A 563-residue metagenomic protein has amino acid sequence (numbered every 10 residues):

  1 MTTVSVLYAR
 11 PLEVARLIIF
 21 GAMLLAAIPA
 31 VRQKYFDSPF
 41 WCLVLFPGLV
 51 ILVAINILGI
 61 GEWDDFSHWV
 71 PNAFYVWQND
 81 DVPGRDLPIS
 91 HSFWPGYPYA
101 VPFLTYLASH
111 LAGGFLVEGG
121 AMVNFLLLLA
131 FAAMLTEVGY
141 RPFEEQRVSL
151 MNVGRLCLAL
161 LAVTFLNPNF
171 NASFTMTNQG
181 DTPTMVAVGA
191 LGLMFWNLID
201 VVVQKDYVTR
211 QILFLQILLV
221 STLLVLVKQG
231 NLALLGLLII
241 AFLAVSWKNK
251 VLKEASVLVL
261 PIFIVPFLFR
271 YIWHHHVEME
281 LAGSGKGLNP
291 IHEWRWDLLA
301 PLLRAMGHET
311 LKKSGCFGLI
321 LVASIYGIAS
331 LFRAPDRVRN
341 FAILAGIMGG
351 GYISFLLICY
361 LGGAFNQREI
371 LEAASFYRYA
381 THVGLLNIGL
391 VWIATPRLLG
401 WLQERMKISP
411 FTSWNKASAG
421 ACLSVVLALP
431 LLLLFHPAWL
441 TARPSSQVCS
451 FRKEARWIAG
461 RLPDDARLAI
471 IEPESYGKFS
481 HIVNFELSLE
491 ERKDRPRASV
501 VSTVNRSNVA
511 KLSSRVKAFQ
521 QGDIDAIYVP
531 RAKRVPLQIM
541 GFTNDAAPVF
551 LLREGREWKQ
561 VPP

Functional and structural regions predicted by a protein language model:
M1-F36: Membrane-embedded, hydrophobic transmembrane alpha-helices
S5, L213-Q229, L235-I240, F263 (+1 more regions): Membrane-interface alpha helices of multi-pass inner-membrane proteins
A26-A30, L128-E145, G315-A342, G346: Hydrophobic, aromatic-rich transmembrane alpha-helices and their immediate juxtamembrane boundary segments
P29-D37, L234-L260, R333-A334: Perimembrane helix-loop-helix junctions
L52-V153: Active-site lumenal/periplasmic loops and adjacent helix-entry segments of GT-C-fold, multi-pass membrane
L58, L104, A244-A329, Y352-I353: Membrane-lumen/periplasm interface segments of specific transmembrane helices in polyprenyl phosphate-linked
F74, G180-V188, V227, A233-L234 (+1 more regions): Hydrophobic/aromatic-rich transmembrane helices and adjacent perimembrane loops
A428-H481: Membrane-embedded, lumen/periplasm-facing catalytic core of multi-pass transferases that use lipid-linked donors
